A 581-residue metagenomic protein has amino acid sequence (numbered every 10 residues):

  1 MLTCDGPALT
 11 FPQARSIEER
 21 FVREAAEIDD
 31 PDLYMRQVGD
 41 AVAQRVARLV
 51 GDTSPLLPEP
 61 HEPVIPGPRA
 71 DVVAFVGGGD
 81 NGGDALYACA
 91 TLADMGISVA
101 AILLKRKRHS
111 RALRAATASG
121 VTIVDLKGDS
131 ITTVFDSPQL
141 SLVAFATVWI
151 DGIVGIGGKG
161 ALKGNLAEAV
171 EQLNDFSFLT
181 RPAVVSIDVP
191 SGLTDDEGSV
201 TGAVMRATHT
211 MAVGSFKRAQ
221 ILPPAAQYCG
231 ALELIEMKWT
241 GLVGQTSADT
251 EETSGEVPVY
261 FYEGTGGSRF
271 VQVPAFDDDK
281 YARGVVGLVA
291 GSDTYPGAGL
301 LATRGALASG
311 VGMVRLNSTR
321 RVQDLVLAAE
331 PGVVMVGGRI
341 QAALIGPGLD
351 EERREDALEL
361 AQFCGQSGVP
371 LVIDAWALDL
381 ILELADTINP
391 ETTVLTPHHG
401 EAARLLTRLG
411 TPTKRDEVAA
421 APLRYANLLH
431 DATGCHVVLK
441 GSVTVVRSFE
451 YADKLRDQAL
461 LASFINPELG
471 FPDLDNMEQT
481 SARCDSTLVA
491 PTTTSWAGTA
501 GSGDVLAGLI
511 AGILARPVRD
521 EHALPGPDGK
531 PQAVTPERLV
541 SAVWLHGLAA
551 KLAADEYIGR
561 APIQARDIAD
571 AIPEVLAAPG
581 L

Functional and structural regions predicted by a protein language model:
M1-L104, H209, R218-A375, D379-V394 (+2 more regions): Small-residue (G/A/S/T)-rich helix-start motifs and N-terminal tracts that mark the onset
P60, G67, C89-L179, D324-R339: N-terminal small/polar loop signature for handling phosphorylated ligands or for N-terminal nucleophile
R106, G155-G160, T194, V200 (+3 more regions): Short strand->helix junction
V121-V134, G192-D195, G267-Q272, A375-L380: Short gly/ser/thr-rich secondary-structure transition/capping motifs
V148, I153-G255: Internal gly/pro-rich beta-alpha loop/helix module that stabilizes soluble enzyme cofactors or their anionic handles
